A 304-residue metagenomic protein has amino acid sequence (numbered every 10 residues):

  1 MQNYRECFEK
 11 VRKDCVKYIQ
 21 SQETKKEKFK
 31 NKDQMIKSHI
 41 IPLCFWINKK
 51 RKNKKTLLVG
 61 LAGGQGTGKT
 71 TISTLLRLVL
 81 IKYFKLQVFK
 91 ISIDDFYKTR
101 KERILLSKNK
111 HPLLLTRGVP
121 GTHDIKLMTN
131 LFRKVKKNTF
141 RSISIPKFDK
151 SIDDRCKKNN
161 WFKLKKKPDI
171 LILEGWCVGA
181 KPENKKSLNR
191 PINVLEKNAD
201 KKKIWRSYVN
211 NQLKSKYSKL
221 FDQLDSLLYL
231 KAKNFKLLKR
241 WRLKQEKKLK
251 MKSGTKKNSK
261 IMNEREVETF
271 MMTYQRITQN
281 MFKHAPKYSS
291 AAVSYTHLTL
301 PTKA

Functional and structural regions predicted by a protein language model:
M1-K37: Charged, amphipathic alpha-helical linker segments immediately N-terminal to NTP-binding catalytic cores
T67: ATP-binding Walker
T70: Walker A/P-loop
F84-K98: Short beta-strand-centered segment that lines the nucleotide-binding/catalytic pocket of NTP-utilizing
K98-F148: Conserved nucleotide-sensing/catalytic segment adjacent to the nucleotide-binding pocket in NTP-handling enzymes
K157-K252: ATP-dependent NMP and nucleoside kinases share a basic, alpha-helical "lid"
T296-T302: Conserved small/polar residues in nucleotide/adenosyl-binding loops
